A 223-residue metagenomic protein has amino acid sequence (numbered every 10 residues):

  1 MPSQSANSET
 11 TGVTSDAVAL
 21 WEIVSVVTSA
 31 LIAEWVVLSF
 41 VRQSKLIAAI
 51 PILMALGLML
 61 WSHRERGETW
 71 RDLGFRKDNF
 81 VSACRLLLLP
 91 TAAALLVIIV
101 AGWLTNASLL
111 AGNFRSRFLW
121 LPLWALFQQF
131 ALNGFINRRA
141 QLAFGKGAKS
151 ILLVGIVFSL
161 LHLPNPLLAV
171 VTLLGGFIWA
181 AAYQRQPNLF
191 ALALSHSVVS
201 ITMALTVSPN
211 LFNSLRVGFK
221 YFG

Functional and structural regions predicted by a protein language model:
M1-W70, A204-G223: N-terminal, membrane-interfacial amphipathic/helix-forming hydrophobic leader that caps and precedes the first
S5-T28, I52-L53, G67-L95, G112 (+3 more regions): Interfacial transmembrane-helix boundary/kink motif in multi-pass membrane proteins
T28-L38, A93-G102, G155-P164, V198-S208: Aromatic-anchored segments of alpha-helical transmembrane domains
L38, Q141, Y183-Q184: Helix-capping/transition residues at the boundaries of transmembrane alpha-helices and the short helical linkers
R42-P51, L109-R115, P166-L173: Short, aromatic-rich membrane-interface segments at the entry and exit of alpha-helical transmembrane domains
I50-L56, W120, V171-W179: Hydrophobic core segments of transmembrane alpha-helices in multi-pass, intramembrane catalytic enzymes
I98-I99, W103, A107-L160: Function-critical hydrophobic alpha-helical transmembrane segments in multi-pass membrane proteins
A169-G223: Functionally important transmembrane alpha-helices
